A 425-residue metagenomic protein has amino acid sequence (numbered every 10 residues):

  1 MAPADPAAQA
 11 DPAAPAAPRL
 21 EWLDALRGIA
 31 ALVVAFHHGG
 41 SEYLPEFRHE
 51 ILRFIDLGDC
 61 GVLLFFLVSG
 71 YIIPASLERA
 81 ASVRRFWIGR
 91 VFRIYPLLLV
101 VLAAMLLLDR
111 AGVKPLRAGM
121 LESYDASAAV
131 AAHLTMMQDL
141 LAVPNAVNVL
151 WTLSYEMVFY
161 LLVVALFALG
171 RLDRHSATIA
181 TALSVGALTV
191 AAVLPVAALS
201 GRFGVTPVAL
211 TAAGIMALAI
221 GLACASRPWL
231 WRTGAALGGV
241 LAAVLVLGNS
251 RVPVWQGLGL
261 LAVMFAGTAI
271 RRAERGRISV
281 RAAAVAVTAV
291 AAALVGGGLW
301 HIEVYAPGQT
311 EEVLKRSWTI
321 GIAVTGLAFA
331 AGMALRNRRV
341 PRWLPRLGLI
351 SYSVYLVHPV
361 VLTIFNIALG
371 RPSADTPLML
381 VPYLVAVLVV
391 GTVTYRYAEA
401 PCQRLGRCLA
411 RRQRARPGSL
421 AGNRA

Functional and structural regions predicted by a protein language model:
P18-E21, E50-V62, P144-Y155, P195-I215 (+4 more regions): Interfacial loop-to-helix transition and helix-capping segments at the boundaries of transmembrane helices
P18-L77, F92-L98, G326-L327, G348-S351 (+2 more regions): Functionally critical transmembrane alpha-helices in membrane proteins and complexes, commonly lining
L32-G39, L183-A197, G238-S250, T288-I302: Aromatic-anchored segments of alpha-helical transmembrane domains
D59, Q256-E274, A284-P401: Alpha-helical transmembrane segments of multi-pass integral membrane proteins
D59-L63, S76-P115, S123-A132, F159-Y160 (+6 more regions): Transmembrane alpha-helical segments and their boundary/interface "anchor" motifs in multi-pass integral membrane
A80-F86, A168-A177, L222-W231, I270-A283 (+1 more regions): Membrane-interface helix-boundary motifs at transmembrane edges
I94, L98-L161, V185-A197, W318-A331 (+1 more regions): Membrane-interface helix-loop-helix regions
P401-A425: Membrane-proximal cytoplasmic C-terminal regulatory module of class A 7TM GPCRs
